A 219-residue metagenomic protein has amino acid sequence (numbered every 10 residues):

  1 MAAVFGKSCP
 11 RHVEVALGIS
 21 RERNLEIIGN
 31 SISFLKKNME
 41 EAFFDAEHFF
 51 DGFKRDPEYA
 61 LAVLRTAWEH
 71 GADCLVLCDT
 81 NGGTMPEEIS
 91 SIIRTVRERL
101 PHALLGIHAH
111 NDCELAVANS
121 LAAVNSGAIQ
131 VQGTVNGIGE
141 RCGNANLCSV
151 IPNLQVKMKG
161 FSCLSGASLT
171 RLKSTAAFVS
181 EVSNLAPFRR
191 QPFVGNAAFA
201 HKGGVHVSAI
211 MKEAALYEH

Functional and structural regions predicted by a protein language model:
M1-L105, L121-A128: Alpha/beta enzyme core
K7-S8, N125-A145: Glycine-rich phosphate-binding active-site loops on the catalytic face of alpha/beta enzymes
S8-P10, H48-D51, N81, N111-E114 (+2 more regions): Acidic, glycine-rich active-site loops and adjacent beta-strand->loop/helix elements that engage anionic groups
S31-N38, T66-H70, V96-R99, N153-F161 (+1 more regions): Change "in soluble alpha/beta enzymes" to "in soluble alpha/beta proteins
D79, G133-E140, V156-S165: Short beta-alpha connecting loops at secondary-structure transitions that line or flank enzyme active sites
I89, C142-S149: Histidine/acidic-residue-rich catalytic or RNA/ligand-binding cores of hydrolases and nuclease-related proteins
H108-V135: Small-aliphatic-rich amphipathic alpha-helix that forms the alpha element of a beta-alpha
M158-H219: A mid-to-C-terminal "edge-of-domain" accessory segment
